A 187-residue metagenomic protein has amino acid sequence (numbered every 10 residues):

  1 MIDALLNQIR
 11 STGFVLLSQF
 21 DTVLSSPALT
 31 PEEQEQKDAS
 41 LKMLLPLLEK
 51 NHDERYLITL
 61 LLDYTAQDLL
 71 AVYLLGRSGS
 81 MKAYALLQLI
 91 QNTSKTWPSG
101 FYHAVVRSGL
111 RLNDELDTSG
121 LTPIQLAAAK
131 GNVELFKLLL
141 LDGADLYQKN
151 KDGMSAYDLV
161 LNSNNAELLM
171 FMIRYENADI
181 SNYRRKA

Functional and structural regions predicted by a protein language model:
M1-S108, S181-A187: Intrinsically disordered, low-complexity regulatory segments in ankyrin-centric signaling systems
Y73-S78, H103-L112, K137-D145, I173-D179: Ankyrin repeat domain, specifically the short helix-to-loop turn at the C-terminus of the second helix of each repeat
L116-D117, N150, R184: Ankyrin repeat boundary/linker residues
